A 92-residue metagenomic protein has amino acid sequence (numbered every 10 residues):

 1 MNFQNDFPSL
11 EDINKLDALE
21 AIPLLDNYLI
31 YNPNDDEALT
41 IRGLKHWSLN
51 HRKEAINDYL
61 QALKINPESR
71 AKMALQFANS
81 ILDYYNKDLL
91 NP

Functional and structural regions predicted by a protein language model:
N2-F3, D36-E37, S69-R70: Helix-start (N-cap) detector for alpha-helical repeat units in TPR-like alpha-solenoids, especially tetratricopeptide
N14, N79-P92: Alpha-helical linker/edge segments of TPR/alpha-solenoid repeat scaffolds and analogous pre-/post-domain helices
P33, N66-P67: Short coil turns that delineate tetratricopeptide repeat
